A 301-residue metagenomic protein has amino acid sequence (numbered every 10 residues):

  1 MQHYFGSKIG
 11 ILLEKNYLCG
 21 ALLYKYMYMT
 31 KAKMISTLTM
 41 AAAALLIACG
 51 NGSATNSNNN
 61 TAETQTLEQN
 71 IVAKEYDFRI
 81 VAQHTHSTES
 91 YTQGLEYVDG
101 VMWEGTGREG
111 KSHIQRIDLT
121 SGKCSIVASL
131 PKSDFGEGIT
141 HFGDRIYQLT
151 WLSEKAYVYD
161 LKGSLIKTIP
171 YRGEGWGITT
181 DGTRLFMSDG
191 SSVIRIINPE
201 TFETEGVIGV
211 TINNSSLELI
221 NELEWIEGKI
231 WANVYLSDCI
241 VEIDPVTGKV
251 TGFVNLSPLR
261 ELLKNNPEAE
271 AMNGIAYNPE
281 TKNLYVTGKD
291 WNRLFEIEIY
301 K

Functional and structural regions predicted by a protein language model:
L46-A48: C-terminal motif of bacterial Sec signal peptides marking the signal peptidase cleavage site
G50-G52: Bacterial signal peptide processing site
E68-T88, G122: A short helix->beta-strand "capping" segment at the edge of beta-propeller domains
V81-H113, S129-T140: Beta-strand-rich domains and repeat architectures in extracellular enzymes and scaffolds, especially beta-propellers
Q83-T88, A128-K132, K167-R172, G209-S215 (+2 more regions): Surface loop/turn motifs at the tips and blade-to-blade linkers of beta-strand repeat domains
T92, I220, P267-G274: Signature of short aromatic-glycine-proline-rich micro-motifs recurring in repeat-based ectodomains
E104-R108, I146-S153, M187-S191, A232-L236 (+1 more regions): Conserved beta-strand positions in repeat-built beta-propeller and related beta-rich domains
D118-G122, D160-S164, P199-F202, P245-G248 (+1 more regions): Short loop/turn segments that connect beta-strands within beta-propeller blades
